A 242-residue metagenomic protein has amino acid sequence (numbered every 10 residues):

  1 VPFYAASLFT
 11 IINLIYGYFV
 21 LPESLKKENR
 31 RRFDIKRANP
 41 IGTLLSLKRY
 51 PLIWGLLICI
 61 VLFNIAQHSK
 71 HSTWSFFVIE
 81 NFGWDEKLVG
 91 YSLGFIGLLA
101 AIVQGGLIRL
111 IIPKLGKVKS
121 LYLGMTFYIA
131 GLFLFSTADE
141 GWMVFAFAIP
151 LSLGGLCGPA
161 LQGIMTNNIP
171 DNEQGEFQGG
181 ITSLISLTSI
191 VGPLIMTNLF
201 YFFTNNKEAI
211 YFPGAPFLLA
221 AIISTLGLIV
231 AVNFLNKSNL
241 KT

Functional and structural regions predicted by a protein language model:
V1-L8, N198-S224: A membrane-interface helix-boundary motif in multi-pass transporters
L14-V20, L218-T242: Multi-pass alpha-helical transporter architecture, strongest for 12-TM Major Facilitator/SLC carriers used
P22-I58, N81: Juxtamembrane intracellular "pre-TM" segments in multi-pass secondary transporters
R49-T73, I149: Pair of pore-lining "gating" transmembrane helices in MFS-fold secondary transporters
S72-V89: Short amphipathic helix-loop junctions that connect adjacent transmembrane helices in Major Facilitator Superfamily/SLC
E86-K87, I169-S183, I210: Loop-to-transmembrane helix entry/capping segments in MFS-fold secondary transporters and related SLC/MFSD carriers
V103-K117: Helix-to-loop junctions at the C-terminal end of transmembrane segments in multipass secondary transporters
V118-L161: C-terminal transmembrane helical hairpin of 12-TM major facilitator-type secondary transporters
